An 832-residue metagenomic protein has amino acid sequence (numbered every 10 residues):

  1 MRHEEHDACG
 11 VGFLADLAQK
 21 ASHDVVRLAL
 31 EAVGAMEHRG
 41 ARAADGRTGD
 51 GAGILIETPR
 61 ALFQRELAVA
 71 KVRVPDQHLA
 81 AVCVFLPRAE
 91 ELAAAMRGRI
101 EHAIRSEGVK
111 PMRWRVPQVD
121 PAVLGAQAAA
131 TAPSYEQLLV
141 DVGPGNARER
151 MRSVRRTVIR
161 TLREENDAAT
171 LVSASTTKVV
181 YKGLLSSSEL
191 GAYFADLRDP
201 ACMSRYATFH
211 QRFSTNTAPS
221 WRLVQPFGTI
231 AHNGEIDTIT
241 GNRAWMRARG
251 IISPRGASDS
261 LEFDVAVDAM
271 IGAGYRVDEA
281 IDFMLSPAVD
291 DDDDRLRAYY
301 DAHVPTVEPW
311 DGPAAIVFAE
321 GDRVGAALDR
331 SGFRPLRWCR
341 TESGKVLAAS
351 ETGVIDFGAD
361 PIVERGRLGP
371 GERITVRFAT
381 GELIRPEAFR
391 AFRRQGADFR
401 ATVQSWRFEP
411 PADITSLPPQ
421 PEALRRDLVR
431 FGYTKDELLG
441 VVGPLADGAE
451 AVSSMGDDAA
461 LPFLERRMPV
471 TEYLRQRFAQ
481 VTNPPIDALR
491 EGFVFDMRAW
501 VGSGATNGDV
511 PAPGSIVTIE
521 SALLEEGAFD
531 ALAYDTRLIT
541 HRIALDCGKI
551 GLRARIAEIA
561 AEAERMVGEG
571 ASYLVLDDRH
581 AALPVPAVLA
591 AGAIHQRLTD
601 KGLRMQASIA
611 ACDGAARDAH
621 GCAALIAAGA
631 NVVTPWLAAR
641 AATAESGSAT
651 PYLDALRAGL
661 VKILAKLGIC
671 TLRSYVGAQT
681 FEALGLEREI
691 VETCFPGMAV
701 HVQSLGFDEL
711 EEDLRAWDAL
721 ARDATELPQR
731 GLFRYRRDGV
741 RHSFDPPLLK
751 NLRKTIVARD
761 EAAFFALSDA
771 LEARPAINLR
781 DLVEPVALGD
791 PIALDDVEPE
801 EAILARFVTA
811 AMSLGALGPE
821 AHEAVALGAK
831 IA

Functional and structural regions predicted by a protein language model:
M1-D509, G514: Conserved short alpha-helical segments that host acidic/polar catalytic motifs at enzyme active sites
G49, L62, M270-A314, F318 (+7 more regions): Flexible, glycine-rich loop/tail regions that form catalytic "lids" or insertion modules at the edges of active sites
G241, A379, R579-A581, G614 (+1 more regions): Short, ordered loop/turn segments at secondary-structure junctions
I374, D578, L625, T671 (+1 more regions): Conserved, mostly hydrophobic/aromatic
V585-I609, L656-A658: Alpha-helix-loop-beta-strand connector modules within alpha/beta enzyme cores
Q606-D618: Glycine-rich beta-to-alpha transition loops that act as phosphate-gripper elements at the mouths of alpha/beta enzyme
A616-G629: Catalytic cores of alpha/beta
I626-E645, F695: Glycine-rich phosphate-binding active-site loops on the catalytic face of alpha/beta enzymes
